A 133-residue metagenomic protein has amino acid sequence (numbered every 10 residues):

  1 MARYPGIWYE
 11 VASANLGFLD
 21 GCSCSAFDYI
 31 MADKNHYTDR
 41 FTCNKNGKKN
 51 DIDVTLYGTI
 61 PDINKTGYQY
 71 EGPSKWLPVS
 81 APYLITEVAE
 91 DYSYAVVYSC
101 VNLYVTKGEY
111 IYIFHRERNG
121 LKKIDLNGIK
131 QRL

Functional and structural regions predicted by a protein language model:
M1-L133: A beta-rich soluble binding module of mature secreted/lumenal proteins
